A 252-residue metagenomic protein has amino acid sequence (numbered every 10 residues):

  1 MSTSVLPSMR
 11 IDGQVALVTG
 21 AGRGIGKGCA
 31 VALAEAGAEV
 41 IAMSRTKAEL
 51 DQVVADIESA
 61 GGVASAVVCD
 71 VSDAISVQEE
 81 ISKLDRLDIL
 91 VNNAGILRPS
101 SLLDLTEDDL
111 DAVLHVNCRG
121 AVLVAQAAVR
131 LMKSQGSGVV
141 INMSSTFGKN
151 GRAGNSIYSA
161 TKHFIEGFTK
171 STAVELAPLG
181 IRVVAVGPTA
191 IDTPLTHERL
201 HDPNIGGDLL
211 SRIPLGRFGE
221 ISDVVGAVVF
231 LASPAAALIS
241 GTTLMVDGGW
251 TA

Functional and structural regions predicted by a protein language model:
V15, G22-G24: Conserved glycine-rich cofactor-binding loop
A48, V67-E79, E107, D223: The beta1-alpha1 cofactor-binding region of Rossmann-like NAD(H)/NADP(H)-dependent oxidoreductases
S101-L102, D109-L114, L209: Substrate-binding pocket helix/loop in short-chain dehydrogenase/reductase
V122, R217-V246, T251: C-terminal substrate-recognition "lid" of short-chain dehydrogenase/reductases
A125, T161, T169: Active-site helix of classical SDR
R130, V174-P178, A237: Alpha-helical segment proximal to the catalytic Tyr-Lys
S145: Residue(s) in the substrate-gating loop at a strand-loop-helix junction that position the organic substrate next
